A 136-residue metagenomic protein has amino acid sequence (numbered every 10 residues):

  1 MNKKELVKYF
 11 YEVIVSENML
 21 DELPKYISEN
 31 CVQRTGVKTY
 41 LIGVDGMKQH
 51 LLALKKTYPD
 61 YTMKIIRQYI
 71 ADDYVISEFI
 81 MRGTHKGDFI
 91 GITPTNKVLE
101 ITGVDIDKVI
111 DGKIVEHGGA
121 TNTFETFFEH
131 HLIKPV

Functional and structural regions predicted by a protein language model:
M1-V136: C-terminal and inter-domain tail/linker signature
